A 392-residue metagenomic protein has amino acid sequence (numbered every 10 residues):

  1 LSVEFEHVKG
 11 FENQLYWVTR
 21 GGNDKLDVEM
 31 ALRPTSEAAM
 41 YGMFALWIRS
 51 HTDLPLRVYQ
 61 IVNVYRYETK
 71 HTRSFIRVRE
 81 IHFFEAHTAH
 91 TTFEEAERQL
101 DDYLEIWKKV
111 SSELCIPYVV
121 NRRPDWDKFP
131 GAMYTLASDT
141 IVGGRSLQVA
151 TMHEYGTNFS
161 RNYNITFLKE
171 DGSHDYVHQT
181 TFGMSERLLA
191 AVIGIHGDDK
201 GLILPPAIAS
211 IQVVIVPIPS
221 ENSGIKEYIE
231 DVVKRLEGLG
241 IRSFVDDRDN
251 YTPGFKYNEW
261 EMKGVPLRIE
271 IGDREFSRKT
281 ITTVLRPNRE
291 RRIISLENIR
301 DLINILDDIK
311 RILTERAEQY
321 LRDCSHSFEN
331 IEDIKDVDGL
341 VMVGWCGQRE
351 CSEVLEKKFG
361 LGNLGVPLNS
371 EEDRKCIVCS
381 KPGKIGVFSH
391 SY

Functional and structural regions predicted by a protein language model:
L1-Y392: NTP/phosphate- and nucleic-acid-binding module
